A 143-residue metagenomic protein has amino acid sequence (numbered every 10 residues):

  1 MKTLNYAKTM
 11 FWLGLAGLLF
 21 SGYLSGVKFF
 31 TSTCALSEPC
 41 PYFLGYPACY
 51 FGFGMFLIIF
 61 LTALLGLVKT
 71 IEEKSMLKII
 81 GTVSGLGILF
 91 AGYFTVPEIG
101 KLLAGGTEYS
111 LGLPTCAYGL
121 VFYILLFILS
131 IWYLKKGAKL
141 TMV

Functional and structural regions predicted by a protein language model:
M1-V143: Membrane-interfacial helix-loop segments of redox and metal-homeostasis proteins, especially TM-loop-TM junctions
